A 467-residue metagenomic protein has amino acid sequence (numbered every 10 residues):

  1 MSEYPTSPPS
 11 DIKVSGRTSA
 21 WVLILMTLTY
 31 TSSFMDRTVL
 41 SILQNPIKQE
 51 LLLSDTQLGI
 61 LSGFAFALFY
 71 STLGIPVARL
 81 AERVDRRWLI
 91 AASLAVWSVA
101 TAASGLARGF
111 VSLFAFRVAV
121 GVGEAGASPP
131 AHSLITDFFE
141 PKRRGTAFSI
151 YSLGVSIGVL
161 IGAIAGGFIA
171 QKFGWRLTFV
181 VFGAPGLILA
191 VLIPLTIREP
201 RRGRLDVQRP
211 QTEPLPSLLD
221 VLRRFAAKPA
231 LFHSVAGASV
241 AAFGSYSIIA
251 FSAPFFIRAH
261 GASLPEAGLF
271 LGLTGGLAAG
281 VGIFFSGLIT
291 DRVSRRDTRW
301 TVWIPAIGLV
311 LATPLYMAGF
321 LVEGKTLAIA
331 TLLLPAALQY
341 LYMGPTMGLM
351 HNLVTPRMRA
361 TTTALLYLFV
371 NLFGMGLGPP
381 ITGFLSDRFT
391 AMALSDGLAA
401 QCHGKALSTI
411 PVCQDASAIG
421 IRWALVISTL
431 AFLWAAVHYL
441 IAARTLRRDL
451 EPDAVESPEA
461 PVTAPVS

Functional and structural regions predicted by a protein language model:
P9-G16, R202-V235, A259: Juxtamembrane intracellular "pre-TM" segments in multi-pass secondary transporters
L40-S41, P229-I283, Q339-M343, M347 (+1 more regions): Extracytoplasmic gate region of multi-pass secondary transporters
L43-T72: Extracellular/periplasmic helix-loop-helix junction of adjacent transmembrane segments in MFS-like secondary
L52, D85, L106-S112, E140 (+2 more regions): Helix-breaking motifs and short loop linkers at transmembrane-helix boundaries and internal kinks in secondary membrane
G63-V77, L273-S286: Central cavity-lining transmembrane alpha-helices of secondary-active solute carriers, predominantly the Major
T72-R108: Conserved MFS/SLC helix-loop-helix module at the cytosolic interface between two early adjacent transmembrane helices
F116-S156: Cytoplasmic helix-loop-helix junction between adjacent transmembrane helices in 12-TM secondary transporters
Y151-E199: Helix-loop-helix hairpin linking two adjacent transmembrane segments in secondary transporters
